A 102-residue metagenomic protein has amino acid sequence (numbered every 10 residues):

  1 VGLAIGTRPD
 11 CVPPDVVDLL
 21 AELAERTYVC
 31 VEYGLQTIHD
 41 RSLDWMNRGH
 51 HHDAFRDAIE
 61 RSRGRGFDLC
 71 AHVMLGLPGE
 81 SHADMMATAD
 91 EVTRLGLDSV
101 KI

Functional and structural regions predicted by a protein language model:
V1, D18-Y28, E60-G64: Acidic (Asp/Glu)-rich catalytic clusters
V1-P13, Y28-A54, D98-K101: Core AdoMet radical
C11-D15, P78-E80: Acidic-and-aromatic substrate-binding clefts and catalytic sites of carbohydrate-active enzymes
L19, V31-G34, V73, T88: Short, flexible coil/linker segments at or flanking structured domains
A21-L23, H50, T88-D90: Short, hinge-like loop/turn segments at secondary-structure boundaries
D53-I102: Conserved C-terminal portion of the radical SAM core fold that forms the substrate/S-adenosylmethionine-binding
